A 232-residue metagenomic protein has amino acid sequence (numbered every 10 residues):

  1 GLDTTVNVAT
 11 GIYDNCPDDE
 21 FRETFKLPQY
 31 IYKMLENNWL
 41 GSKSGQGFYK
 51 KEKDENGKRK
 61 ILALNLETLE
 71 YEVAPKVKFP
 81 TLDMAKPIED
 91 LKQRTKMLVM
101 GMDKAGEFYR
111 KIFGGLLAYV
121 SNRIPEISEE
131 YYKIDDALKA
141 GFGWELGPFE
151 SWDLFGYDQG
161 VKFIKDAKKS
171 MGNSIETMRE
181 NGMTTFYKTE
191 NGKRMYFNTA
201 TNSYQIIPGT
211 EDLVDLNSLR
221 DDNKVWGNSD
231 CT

Functional and structural regions predicted by a protein language model:
G1-T232: N-terminal glycine-rich phosphate-binding loop for ADP-containing cofactors
